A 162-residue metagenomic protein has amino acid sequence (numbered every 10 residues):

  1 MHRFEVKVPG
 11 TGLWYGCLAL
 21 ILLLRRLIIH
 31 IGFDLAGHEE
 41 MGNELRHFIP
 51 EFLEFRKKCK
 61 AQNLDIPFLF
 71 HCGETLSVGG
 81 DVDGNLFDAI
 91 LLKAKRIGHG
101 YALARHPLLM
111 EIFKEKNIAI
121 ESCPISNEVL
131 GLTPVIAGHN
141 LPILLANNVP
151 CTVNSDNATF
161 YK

Functional and structural regions predicted by a protein language model:
M1-H2, I31-L35, F68-H71, I97-H99 (+2 more regions): Hydrophobic faces of well-ordered beta-strands that scaffold small-molecule active sites in alpha/beta enzyme cores
M1-P9: A metal-dependent hydrolase metal-coordination microenvironment
E5, D34-E39, K95-L103, V129: Catalytic beta/alpha-barrel core
V8-G32, E40-F70, T75-K93, A104-I118 (+1 more regions): Histidine/acidic residue-rich metal-binding segments in metalloenzymes
S122-P124, V129: His/Asp/Glu-enriched short active-site or ligand-binding loop at hydrolase and phosphoryl-transfer sites
N140, N154-N157: Short glycine-rich, acidic/polar surface loops and turns
A158-K162: Short, intrinsically disordered, charge-balanced linker/junction segments flanking boundaries in proteins
